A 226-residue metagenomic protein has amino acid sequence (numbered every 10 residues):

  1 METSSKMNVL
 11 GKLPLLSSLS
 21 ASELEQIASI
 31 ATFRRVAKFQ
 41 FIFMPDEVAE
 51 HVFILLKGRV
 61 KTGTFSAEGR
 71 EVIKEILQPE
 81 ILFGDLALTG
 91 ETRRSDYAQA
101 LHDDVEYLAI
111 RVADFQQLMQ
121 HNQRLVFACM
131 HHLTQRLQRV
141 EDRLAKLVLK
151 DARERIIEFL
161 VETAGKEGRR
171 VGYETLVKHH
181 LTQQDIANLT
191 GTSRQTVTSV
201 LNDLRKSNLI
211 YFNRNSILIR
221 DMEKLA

Functional and structural regions predicted by a protein language model:
M1-K38, L82, A87-T89, H121: Cyclic nucleotide-binding regulatory module and flanking cytosolic helices
M1-S4, L86, H132, R136 (+2 more regions): Long cytosolic regulatory regions associated with cyclic-nucleotide signaling
L15, Q40-D103: Cyclic nucleotide-binding regulatory domains
S18, I76, A109, H180 (+1 more regions): Short aromatic/basic micro-patch
E75-T134, Q138: Cyclic-nucleotide recognition modules
H102, Q120-L189: Polybasic "coupling" helices that flank or enter modular domains
G165-A226: Phosphate-/nucleic-acid-contacting segments
